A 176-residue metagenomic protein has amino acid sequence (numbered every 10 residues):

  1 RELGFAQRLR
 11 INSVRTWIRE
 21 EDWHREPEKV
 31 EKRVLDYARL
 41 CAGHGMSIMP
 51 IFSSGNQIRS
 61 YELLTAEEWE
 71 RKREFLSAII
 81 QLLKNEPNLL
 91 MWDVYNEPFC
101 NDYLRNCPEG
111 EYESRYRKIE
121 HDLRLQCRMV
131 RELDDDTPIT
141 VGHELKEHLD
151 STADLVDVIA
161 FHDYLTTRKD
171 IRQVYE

Functional and structural regions predicted by a protein language model:
R1-R172: Active-site mouth of glycoside hydrolases
E176: Substrate-binding and catalytic surfaces of secreted/luminal carbohydrate-active proteins
